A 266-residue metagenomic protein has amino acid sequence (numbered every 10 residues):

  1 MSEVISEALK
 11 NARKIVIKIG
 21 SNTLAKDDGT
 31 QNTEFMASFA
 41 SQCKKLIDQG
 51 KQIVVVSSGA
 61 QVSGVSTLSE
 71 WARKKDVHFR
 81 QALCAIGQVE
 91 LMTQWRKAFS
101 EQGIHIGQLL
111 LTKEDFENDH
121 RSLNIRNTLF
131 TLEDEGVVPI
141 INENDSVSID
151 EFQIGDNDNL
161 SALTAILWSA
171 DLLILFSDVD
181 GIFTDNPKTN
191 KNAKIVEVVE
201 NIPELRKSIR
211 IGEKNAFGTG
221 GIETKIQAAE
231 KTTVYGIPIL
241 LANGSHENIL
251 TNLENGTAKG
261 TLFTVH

Functional and structural regions predicted by a protein language model:
S2-R73, V77-H105, L109-H266: C-terminal catalytic "cap/lid" subdomain
